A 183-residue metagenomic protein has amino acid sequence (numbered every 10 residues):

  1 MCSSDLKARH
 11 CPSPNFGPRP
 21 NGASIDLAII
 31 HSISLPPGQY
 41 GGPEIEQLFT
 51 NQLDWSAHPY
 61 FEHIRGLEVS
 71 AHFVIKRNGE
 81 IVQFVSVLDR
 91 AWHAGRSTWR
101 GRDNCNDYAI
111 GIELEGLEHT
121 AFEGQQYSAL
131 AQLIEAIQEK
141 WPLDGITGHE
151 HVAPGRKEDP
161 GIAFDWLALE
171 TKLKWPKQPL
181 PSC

Functional and structural regions predicted by a protein language model:
M1-S3: Short, small-residue-biased leader/transition segments that mark boundaries at the very start of proteins
D5-P18, G22-L27, Q39-G42, L48 (+5 more regions): Catalytic-site microenvironment of enzymes that process N-acetyl-hexosamine-containing cell-wall polysaccharides
P18-I81: Short, conserved "active-site rim" segments that organize catalytic pockets and cofactor/ligand binding
L27-S32, P36-G41, W99-A109, A153: Active-site microenvironments of hydrolase-like enzyme catalytic domains
I33-S34, S86, I110-H119, K174: Cell-envelope and extracellular/periplasmic
E68, C105-G148: Long, well-ordered alpha-helical scaffolding segments within enzyme catalytic domains, especially pronounced
W92-R100: Alpha-helical scaffolding within the catalytic cores of extracellular/periplasmic polymer-degrading hydrolases
L133-C183: Catalytic cores and adjacent binding grooves of peptidoglycan-active enzymes
